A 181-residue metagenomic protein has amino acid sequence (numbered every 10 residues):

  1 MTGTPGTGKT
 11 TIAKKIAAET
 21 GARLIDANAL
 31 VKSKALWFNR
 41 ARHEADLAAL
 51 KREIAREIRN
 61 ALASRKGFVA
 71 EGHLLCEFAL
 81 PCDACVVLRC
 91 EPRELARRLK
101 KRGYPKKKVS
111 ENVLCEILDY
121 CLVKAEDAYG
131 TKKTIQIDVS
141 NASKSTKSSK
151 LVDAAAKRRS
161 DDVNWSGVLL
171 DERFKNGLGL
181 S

Functional and structural regions predicted by a protein language model:
M1: Hydrophobic anchor at the beta1->P-loop junction of P-loop NTPases
T4: P-loop (Walker A) phosphate-binding loop of NTP-binding proteins
K9: Conserved lysine of the Walker
I12, I16: Hydrophobic positions on the alpha1 helix immediately C-terminal to the Walker A/P-loop
R23-F78, D161-N164, L169-R173: ATP-dependent small-molecule kinase phosphotransfer cores that center on conserved nucleotide phosphate-binding segments
P81-V87: Inter-motif core of Ras-like GTPase G domains
R89-I135: A glycine- and Lys/Arg-enriched "phosphate-lid" helix/loop adjacent to the NTP-binding pocket of small-molecule kinases
E126-S181: NTP-dependent small-molecule kinase module
